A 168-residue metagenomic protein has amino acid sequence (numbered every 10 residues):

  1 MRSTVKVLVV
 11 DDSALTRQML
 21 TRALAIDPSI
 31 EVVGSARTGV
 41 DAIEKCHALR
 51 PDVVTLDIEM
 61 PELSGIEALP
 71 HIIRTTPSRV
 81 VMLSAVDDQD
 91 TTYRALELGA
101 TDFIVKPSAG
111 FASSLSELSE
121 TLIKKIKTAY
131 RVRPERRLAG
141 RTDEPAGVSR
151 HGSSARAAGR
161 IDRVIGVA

Functional and structural regions predicted by a protein language model:
M1-A168: Strand-loop microenvironment adjacent to phosphate/nucleotide-handling motifs in alpha/beta enzyme folds
